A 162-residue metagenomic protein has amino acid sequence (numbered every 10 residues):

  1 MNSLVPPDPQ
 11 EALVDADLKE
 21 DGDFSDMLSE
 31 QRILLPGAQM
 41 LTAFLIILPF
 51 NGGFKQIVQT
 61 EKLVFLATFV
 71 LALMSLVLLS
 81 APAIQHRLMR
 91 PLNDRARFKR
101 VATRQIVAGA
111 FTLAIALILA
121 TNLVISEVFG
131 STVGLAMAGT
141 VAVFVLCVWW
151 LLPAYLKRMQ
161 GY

Functional and structural regions predicted by a protein language model:
N2-I57, S75-A83: Cytosol/matrix-facing amphipathic helices and coiled-coil assembly/linker segments of eukaryotic membrane proteins
Q59-Y162: Alpha-helical transmembrane segments of integral membrane proteins
